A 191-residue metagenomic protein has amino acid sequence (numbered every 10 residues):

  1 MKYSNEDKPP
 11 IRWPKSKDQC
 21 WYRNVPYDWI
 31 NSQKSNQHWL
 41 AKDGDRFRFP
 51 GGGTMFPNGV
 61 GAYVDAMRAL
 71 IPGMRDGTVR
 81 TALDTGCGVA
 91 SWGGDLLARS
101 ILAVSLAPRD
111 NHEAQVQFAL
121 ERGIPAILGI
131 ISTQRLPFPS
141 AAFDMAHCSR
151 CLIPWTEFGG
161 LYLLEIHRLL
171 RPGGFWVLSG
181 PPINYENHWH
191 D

Functional and structural regions predicted by a protein language model:
M1-G77: Intrinsically disordered, low-complexity glycine/charged-rich regulatory or linker segments that flank or connect
V64, V89-L96, V116: Conserved SAM-dependent methyltransferase scaffold
D76-G94, V104: Conserved class I S-adenosyl-L-methionine
L102-P108, L128: Conserved SAM-binding motif I beta-strand of class I
V116-S140: S-adenosyl-L-methionine
S132-Q134, A142-F158, N184-Y185: A short SAM/SAH-binding and catalytic strip from SAM-dependent methyltransferases
P139-S140, F158-W176, G180: A short glycine-rich, Lys/Arg-flanked "PGG" loop and its adjoining helix->strand segment in the class I
W176-D191: Conserved class I S-adenosyl-L-methionine
